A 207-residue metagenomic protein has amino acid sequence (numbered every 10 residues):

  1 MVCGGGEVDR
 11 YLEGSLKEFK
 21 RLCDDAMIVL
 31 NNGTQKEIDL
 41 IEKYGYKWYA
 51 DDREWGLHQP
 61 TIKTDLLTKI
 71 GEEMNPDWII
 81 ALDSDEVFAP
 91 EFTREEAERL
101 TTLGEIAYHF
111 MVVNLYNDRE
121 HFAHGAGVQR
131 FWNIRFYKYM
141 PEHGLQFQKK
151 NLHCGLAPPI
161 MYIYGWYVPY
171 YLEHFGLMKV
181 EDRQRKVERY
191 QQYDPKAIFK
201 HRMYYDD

Functional and structural regions predicted by a protein language model:
M1, L16-F19, D25-I28, L172: Hydrophobic targeting segments
M1-G4, R10-G14, V29-A81: Active-site-proximal specificity loops/subdomain of glycosyltransferases
G14, E18-R21, D39, E95: Alpha-helical scaffolding segments of alpha/beta enzyme cores, especially the outer helices of TIM-barrel or partial
F19-K20, M27, I70-G71, L100-T101: N-terminal cationic-hydrophobic initiation segments that often serve targeting/anchoring roles
D25, K47, R189: Residue-level detector of anion-binding/catalytic polar loops
T61-T64, A89-D207: Catalytic-site signature of metal-activated, phosphate-bearing donor transferases, centered on the GT-A/GT-A-like
D83-V87: The conserved acidic donor/metal-binding loop of glycosyltransferases
